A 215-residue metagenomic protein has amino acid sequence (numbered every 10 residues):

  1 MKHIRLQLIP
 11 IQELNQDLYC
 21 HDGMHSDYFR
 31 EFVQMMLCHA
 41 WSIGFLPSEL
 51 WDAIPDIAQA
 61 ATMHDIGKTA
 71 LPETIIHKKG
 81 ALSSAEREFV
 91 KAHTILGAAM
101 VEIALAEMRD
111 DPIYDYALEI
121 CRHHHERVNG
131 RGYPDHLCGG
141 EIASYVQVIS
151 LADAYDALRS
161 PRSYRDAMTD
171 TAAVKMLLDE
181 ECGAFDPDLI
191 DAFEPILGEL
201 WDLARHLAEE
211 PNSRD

Functional and structural regions predicted by a protein language model:
K2-D215: Histidine- and acidic-residue-rich, metal-dependent catalytic cores
